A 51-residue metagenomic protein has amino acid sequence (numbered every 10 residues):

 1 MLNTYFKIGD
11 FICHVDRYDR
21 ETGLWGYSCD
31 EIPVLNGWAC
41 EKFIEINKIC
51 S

Functional and structural regions predicted by a protein language model:
L2-S51: Acidic, low-complexity, intrinsically disordered interaction modules
